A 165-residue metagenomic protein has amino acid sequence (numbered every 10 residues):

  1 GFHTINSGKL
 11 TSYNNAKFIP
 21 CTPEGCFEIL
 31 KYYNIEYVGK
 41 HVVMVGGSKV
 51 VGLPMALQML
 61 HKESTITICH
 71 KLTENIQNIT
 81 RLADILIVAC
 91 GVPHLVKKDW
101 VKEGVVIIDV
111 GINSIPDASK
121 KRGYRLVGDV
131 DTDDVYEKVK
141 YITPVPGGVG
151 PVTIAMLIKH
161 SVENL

Functional and structural regions predicted by a protein language model:
F2-L10, I108-L165: Rossmann-fold NAD(P)-binding glycine/threonine-rich loop
G8-V106, V110, I115, Y124-R125 (+1 more regions): Glycine-rich phosphate/diphosphate-binding loop of Rossmann-like nucleotide-binding domains
